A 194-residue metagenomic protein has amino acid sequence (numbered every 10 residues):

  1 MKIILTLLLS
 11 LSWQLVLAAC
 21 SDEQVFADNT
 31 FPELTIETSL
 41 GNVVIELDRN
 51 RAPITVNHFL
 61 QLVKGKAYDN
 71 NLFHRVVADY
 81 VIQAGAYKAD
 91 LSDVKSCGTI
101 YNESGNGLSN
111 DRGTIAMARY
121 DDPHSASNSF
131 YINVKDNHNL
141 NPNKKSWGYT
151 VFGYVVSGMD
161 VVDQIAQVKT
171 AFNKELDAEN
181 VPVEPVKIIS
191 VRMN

Functional and structural regions predicted by a protein language model:
M1-I4: Positively charged n-region of N-terminal signal peptides that target proteins for export
T6-L15: Bacterial N-terminal signal peptides
A18-N194: Cyclophilin-like peptidyl-prolyl cis-trans isomerases
